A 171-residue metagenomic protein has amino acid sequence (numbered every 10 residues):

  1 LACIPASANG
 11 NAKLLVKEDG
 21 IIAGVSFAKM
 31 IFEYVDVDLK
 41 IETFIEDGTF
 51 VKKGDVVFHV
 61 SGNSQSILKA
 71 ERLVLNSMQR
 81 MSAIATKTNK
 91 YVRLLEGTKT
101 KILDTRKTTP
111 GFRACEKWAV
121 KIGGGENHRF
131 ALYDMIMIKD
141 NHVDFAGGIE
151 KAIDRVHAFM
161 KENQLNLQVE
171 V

Functional and structural regions predicted by a protein language model:
L1-V171: Acidic/glycine-rich phosphate/pyrophosphate-binding loops and surrounding catalytic core that coordinate Mg2+
